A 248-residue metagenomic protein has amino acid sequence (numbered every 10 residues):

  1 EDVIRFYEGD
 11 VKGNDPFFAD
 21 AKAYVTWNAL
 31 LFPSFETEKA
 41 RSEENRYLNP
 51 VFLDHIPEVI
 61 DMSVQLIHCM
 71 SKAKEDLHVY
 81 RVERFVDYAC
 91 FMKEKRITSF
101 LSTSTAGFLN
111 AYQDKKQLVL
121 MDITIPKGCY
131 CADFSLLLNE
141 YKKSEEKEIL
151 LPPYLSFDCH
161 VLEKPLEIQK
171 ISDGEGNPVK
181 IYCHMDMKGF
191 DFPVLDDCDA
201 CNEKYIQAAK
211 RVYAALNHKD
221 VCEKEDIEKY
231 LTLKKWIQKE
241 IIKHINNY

Functional and structural regions predicted by a protein language model:
E1-L101, E167-Y248: N-terminal subdomain
K93-V194: ADP-ribosyltransferase catalytic core
